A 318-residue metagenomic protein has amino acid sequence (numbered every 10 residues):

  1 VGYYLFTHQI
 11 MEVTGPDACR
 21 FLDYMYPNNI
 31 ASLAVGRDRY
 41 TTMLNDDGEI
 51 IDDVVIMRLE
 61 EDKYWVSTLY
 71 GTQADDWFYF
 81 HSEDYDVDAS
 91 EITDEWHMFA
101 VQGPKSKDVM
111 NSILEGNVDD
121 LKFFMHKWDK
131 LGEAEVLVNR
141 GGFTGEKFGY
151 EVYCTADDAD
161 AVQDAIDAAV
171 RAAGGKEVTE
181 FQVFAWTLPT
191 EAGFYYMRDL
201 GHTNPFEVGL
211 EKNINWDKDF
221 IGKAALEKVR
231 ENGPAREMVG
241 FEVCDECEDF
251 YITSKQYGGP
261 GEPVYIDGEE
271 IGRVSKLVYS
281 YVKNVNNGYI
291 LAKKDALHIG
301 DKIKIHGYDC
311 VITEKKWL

Functional and structural regions predicted by a protein language model:
V1, R58-L318: Conserved, structured C-terminal
V1-T41, E49: Acidic, proline/glycine-enriched N-terminal capping motif
T14, L44-D46, Y265, H306: A generic structural motif
L44-V55: Cytochrome P450
